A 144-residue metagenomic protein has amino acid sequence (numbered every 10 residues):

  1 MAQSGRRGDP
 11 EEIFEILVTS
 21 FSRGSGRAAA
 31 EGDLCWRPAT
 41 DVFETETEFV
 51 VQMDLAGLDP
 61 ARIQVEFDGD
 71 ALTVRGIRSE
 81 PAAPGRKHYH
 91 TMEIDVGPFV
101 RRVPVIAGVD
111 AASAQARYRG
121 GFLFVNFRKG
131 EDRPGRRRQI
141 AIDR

Functional and structural regions predicted by a protein language model:
M1-Q52, T73-R75, S79-P84, A141-R144: N-terminal leader/pre-domain low-complexity segments
R37, V100, R137: Short coil/loop residues immediately preceding or within conserved phosphate-binding loops of NTP-utilizing enzyme
F49-L55, V125-F127: Short, well-ordered beta-strand segments enriched in hydrophobic/aromatic residues
D59-K87: Core FKBP-type peptidyl-prolyl cis-trans isomerase
D59-Q64, P104-P134: Beta-rich strand-turn-strand
R78, A82-R102: An anionic, turn-rich surface loop/hairpin at beta-sheet edges that serves as a generic interaction/coordination patch
E131-R144: Intrinsically disordered, low-complexity terminal tails
